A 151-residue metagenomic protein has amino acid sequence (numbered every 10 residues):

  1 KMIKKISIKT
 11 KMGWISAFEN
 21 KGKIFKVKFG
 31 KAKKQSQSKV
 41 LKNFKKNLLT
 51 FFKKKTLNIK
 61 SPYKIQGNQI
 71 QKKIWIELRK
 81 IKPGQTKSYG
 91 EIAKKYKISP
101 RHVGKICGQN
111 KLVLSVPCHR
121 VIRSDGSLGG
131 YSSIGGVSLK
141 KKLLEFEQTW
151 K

Functional and structural regions predicted by a protein language model:
M2-I98, F146, W150-K151: Basic nucleic-acid-binding alpha-helical/helix-turn surface characteristic of O6-alkylguanine DNA
V27, S124, Y131: Residues that scaffold the ATP/ADP-binding catalytic core of kinase and kinase-like folds
L78, C118-H119, L143: Structural signal for hydrophobic
G108: Residue-level detection of the helix-turn-helix DNA-binding "recognition helix"
K111: Acidic, glycine-rich catalytic loops of TOPRIM or P-loop NTPase phosphate-binding modules used across DNA replication
L114-S124: Short Lys/Arg-enriched helix C-cap and helix-to-coil transition segments that create basic nucleic-acid-contact patches
S127-K151: …primarily DNA-binding HTH/wHTH and HhH modules…
